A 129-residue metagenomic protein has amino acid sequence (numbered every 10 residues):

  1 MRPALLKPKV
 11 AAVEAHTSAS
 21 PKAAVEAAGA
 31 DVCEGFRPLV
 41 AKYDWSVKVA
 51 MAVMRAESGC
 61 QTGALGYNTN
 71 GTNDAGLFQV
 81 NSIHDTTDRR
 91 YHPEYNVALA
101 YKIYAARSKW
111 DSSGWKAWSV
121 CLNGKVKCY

Functional and structural regions predicted by a protein language model:
M1-C60: Export/targeting segments at the very N-terminus of extracytoplasmic proteins
L39, V49-A52, G63-Y129: Catalytic and binding regions of secreted/periplasmic enzymes and modules that target cell-wall glycans
